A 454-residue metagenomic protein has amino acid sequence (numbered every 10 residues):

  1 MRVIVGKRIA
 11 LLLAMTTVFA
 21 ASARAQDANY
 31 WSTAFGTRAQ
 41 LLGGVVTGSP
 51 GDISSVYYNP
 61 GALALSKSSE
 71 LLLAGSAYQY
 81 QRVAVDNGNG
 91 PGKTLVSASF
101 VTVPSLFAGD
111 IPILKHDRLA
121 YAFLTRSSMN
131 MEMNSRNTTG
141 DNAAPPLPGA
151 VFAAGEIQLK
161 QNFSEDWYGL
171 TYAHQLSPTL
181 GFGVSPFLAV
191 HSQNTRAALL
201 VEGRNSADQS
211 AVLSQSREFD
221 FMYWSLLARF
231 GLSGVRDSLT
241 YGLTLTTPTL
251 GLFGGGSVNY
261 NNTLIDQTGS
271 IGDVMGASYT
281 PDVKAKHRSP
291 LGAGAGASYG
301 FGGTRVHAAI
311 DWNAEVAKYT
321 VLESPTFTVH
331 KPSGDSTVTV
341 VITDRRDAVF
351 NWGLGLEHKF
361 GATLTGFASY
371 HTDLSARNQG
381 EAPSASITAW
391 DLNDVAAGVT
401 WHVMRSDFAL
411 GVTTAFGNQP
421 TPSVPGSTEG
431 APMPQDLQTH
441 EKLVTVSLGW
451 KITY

Functional and structural regions predicted by a protein language model:
M1-L11: Bacterial N-terminal signal peptides that target proteins for export
I9-F19: Hydrophobic helical h-region of N-terminal Sec-dependent signal peptides in bacterial secretory/periplasmic proteins
F19-A25: Sec/Tat signal peptide C-region and signal peptidase I cleavage site
Q26-Q40, V103-Y454: Outer-membrane beta-barrel porins/channels
A28-V46, A64-V83: Transmembrane beta-strand segments of Gram-negative outer membrane beta-barrel proteins
G43-D52, G92-S97: Asp/Glu-centered strand-loop micro-motifs enriched in Gly/Pro and often flanked by an aromatic residue
T47-P50, V56-S69, G109-K115: Outer-membrane beta-barrel pore proteins
K67-M131: Glycine-rich, N-terminal phosphate-binding loop and its surrounding beta-alpha-beta segment
